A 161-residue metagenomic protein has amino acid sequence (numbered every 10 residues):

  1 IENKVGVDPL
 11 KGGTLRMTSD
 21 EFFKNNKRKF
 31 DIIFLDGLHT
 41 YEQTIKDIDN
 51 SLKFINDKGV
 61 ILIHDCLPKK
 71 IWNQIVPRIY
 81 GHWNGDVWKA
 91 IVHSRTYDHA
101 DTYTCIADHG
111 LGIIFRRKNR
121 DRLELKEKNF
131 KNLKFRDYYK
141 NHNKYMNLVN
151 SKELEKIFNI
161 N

Functional and structural regions predicted by a protein language model:
I1-I32, L67-K70: SAM cofactor-binding core of SAM-dependent methyltransferases, primarily the Rossmann-like beta-alpha-beta module
N26-K27, I33, F130, D137: Alpha-helical protein-protein interaction elements
I32-F34, L62: Structural motif
D36-H39: Switch II (G3) loop of P-loop NTPases
Q43-N161: C-terminal substrate-binding/active-site "lid" region of AdoMet-derived donor-dependent transferases
